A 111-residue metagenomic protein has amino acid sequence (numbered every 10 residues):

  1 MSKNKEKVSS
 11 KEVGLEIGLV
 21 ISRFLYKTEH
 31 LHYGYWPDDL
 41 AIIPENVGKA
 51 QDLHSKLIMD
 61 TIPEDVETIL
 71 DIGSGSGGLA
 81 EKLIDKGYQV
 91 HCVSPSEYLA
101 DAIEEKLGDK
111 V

Functional and structural regions predicted by a protein language model:
M1-D38: N-terminal, positively charged/glycine-rich alpha-helical extensions of SAM-dependent methyltransferases
M1-E12, I58, I69-K82: Short, charged N-terminal helix-start/capping segments
T28, Y35, E64, K86-Q89 (+1 more regions): Short, well-ordered coil loops that connect the C-terminus of an alpha-helix to the N-terminus of a beta-strand
D38-A50: Class I SAM-dependent methyltransferase Rossmann-like catalytic core, especially the SAM/SAH-binding loop
G48-D65: Conserved alpha-helix/loop element of class I SAM-dependent methyltransferases that forms part of the SAM/SAH-binding
L70-V111: Class I SAM-dependent methyltransferase SAM/SAH-binding core
